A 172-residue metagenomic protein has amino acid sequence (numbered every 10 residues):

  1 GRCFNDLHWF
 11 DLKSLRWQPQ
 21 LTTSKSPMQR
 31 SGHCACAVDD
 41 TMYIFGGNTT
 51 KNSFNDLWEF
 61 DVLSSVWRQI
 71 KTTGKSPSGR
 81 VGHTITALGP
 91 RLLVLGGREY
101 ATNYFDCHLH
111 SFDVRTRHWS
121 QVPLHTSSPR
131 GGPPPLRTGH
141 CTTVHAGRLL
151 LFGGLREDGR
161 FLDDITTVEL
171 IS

Functional and structural regions predicted by a protein language model:
G1-S172: Kelch-like beta-propeller repeat domains
